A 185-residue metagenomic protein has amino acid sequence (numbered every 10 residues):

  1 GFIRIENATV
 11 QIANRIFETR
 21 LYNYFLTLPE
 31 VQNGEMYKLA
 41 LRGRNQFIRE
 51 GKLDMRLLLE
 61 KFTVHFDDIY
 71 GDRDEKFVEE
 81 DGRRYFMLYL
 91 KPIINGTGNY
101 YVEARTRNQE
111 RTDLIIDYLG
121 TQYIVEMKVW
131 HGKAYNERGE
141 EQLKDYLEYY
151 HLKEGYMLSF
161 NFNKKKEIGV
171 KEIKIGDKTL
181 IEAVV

Functional and structural regions predicted by a protein language model:
G1-N95, D113, L119: C-terminal leucine-rich, beta-strand-based interaction scaffolds used for sensing/assembly
F86, L114-I116, G120-H131, Y146: Conserved catalytic cores of phosphodiester-cleaving nucleases, focusing on short active-site segments
T97-E103: Conserved RecA-like helicase motor-core motifs
A104-Q109: A short beta-turn/loop motif at secondary-structure boundaries
V129-Y135, Y156, E182: Conserved RecA-like P-loop NTPase helicase motor core
N136-E140, L147-G176: Nucleic-acid nuclease catalytic cores
I173-V185: Intrinsically disordered, low-complexity terminal regions enriched in charged/polar residues
